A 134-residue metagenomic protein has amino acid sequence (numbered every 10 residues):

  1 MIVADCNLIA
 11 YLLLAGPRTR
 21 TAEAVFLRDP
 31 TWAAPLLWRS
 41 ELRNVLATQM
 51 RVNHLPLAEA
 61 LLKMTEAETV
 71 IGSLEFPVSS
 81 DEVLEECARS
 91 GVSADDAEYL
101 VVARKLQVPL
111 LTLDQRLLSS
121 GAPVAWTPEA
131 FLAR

Functional and structural regions predicted by a protein language model:
M1, L100-R134: Acidic, PIN/NYN-like endoribonuclease modules and their adjacent C-terminal/linker elements
M1-L36, N53-A58, R134: Short, well-structured N-terminal submotif of metal-dependent ribonuclease cores
L8-I9, W38, Y99, R116-L117: Alpha-helix capping/helix-boundary segments
Y11-L13, V45, S120-G121: Residues that scaffold the ATP/ADP-binding catalytic core of kinase and kinase-like folds
T21, E41, S119-S120: Phosphate- and divalent-cation-binding pockets in alpha/beta enzyme and binding domains that engage nucleotide-derived
L37-S40, D95: Aromatic- and histidine-enriched alpha-helix N-cap/loop-to-helix transition segments that scaffold the rims
E41-G72, S80-E82: Active-site-proximal, substrate-binding regions of enzyme catalytic domains and RNA-binding/basic surfaces
G72-Q115: Active-site neighborhoods of divalent-metal-dependent phosphate/nucleic-acid chemistry enzymes
